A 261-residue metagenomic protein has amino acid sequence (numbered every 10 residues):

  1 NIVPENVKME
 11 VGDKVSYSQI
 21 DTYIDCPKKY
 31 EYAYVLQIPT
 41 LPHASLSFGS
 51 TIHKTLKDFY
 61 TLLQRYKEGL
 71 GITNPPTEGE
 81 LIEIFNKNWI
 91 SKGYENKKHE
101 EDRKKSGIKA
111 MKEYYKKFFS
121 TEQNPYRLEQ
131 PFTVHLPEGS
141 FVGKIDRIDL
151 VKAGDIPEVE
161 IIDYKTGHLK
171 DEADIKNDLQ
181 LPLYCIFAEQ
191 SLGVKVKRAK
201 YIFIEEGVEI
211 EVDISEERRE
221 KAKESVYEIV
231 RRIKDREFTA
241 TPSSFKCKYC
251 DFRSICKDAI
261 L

Functional and structural regions predicted by a protein language model:
N1, E5, I72, A188-L261: Metal-dependent nuclease catalytic regions and adjoining charged, substrate-binding loops involved in nucleic-acid end
N1-L62, Y126: C-terminal, charged and often intrinsically disordered regions of DNA end-processing helicases and nucleases
Y23, Y34, I38, T51-L62 (+9 more regions): Generic, well-ordered alpha-helical scaffold segments in large soluble proteins
K28, A44, F48, I52 (+4 more regions): Hydrophobic (often cysteine-bearing) scaffold residues that line and stabilize catalytic clefts of nucleotide/cofactor
Y32, K170, R253-C256: Secreted/processed peptides and extracellular or luminal domains of membrane proteins
Q37-S45, R65-G71, F238-T241: Short, polar/flexible loop-turn hinges at active-site or ligand-entry regions and domain interfaces
T55-P131, H135: A non-catalytic, helix-rich entry segment at domain boundaries
F132-K223: Mg2+/Mn2+-dependent nuclease catalytic core
